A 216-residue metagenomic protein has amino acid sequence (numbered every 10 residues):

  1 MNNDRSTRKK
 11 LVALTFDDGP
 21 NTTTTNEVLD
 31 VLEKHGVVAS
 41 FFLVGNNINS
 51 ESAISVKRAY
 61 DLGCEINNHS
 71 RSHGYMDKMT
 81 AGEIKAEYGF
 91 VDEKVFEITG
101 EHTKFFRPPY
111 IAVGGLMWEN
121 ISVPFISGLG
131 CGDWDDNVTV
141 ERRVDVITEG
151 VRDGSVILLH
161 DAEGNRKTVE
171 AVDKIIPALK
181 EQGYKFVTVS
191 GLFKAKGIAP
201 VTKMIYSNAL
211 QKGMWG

Functional and structural regions predicted by a protein language model:
M1-D77, E83-I84, F90, K94 (+1 more regions): Active-site beta->alpha N-cap acidic-glycine motif
R8, N21-T22, N137, N165 (+1 more regions): A generic signature of intrinsically disordered, low-complexity regions enriched in glycine/proline and charged/polar
E27, S50, R58-D61, R71-K185 (+1 more regions): Catalytic domains of cell-wall/extracellular-matrix polysaccharide-remodeling enzymes, centered on de-N-acetylation
A199-G216: C-terminal accessory extensions appended to soluble enzyme cores
